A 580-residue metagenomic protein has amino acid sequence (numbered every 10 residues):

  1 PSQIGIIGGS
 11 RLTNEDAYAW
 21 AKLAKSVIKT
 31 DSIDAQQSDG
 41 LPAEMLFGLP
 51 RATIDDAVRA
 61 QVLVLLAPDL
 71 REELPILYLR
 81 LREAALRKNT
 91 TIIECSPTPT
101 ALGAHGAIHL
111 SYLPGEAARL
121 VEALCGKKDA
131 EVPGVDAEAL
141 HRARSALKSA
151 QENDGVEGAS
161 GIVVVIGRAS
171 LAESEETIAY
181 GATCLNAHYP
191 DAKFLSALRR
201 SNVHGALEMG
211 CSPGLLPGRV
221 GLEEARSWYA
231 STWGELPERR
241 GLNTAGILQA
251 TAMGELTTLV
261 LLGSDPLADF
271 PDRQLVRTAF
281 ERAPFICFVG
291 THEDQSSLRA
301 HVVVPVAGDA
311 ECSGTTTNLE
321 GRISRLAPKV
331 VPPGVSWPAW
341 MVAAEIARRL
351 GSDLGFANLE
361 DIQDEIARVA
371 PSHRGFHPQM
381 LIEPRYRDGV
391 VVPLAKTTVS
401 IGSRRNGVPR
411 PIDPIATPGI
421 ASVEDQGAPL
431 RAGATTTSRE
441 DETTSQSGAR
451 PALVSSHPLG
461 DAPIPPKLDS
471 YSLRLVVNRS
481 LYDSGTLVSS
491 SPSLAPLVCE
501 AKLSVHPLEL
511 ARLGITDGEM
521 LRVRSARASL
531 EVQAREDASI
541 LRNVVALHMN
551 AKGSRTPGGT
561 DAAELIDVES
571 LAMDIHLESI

Functional and structural regions predicted by a protein language model:
P1-C312, P328, I346-L354, P371-R374 (+7 more regions): Catalytic alpha/large subunits of respiratory electron-transfer oxidoreductases, centered on bis-MGD molybdoenzymes
G5, V163, R322, S472-R474 (+3 more regions): Generic structural signal for residues positioned in beta-strands
L23-S32, A452, G460-A495: Non-catalytic terminal/interface segments that mediate subunit docking, oligomerization, and allosteric communication
I33, L102, T316, I323 (+1 more regions): Short clusters of hydrophobic/aromatic residues that line enzyme substrate/ligand-binding pockets
A107, P409-G427, G448-K467: Interdomain regulatory linker/hinge segments that flank or connect interaction modules in polarity/junction/synaptic
D136-L140, N153-V156, A327-L394, R431 (+4 more regions): Long, contiguous, secondary-structure-rich segments that constitute the structural scaffold of globular domains
A250, S324, D469-Y471, R524-A528: Short strand-coil-strand connectors
E311-A327: Catalytic or ion-translocation cores adjacent to nucleophile or general acid/base/metal-coordination motifs in diverse
